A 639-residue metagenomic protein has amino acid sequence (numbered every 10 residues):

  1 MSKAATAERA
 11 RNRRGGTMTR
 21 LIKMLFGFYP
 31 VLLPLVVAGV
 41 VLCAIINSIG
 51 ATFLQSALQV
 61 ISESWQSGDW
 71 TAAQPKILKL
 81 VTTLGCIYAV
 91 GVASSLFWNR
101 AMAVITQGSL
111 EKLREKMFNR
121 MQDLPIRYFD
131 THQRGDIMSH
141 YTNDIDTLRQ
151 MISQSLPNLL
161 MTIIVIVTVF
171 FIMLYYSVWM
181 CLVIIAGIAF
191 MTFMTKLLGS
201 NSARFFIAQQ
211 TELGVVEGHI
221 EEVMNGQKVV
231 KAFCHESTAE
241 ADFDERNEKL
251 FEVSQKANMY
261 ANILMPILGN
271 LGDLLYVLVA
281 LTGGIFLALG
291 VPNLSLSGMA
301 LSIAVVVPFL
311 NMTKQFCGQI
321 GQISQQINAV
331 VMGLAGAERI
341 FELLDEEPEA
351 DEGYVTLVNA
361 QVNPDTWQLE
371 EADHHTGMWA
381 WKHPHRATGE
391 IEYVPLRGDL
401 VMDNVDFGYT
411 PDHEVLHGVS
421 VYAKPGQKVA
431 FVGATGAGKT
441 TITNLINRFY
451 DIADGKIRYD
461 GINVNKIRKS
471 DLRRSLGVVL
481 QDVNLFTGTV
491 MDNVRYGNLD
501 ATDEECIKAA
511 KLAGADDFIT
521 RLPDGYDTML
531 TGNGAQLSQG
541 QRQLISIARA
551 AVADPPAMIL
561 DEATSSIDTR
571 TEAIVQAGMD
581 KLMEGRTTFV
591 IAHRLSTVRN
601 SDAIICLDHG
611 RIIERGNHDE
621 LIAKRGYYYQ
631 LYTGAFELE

Functional and structural regions predicted by a protein language model:
M1-N47, S62-T83, W98-M102, T106 (+8 more regions): Membrane-integrated ABC transporters
A7-G15, I46-Q59, I87-R134, M138 (+10 more regions): Juxtamembrane helix-loop junctions of ABC transporter transmembrane domains
G27-P30, I126-R127, N143-I152, L156 (+8 more regions): An intracellular "coupling" helix at the cytosolic face of ABC transporter transmembrane type-1 domains
V31-F97, L174-W179, L281, G290-I303: Transmembrane helix-loop-helix hairpins at lipid-water interfaces of multipass membrane proteins, especially the type-1
G39, I87-T106, P157-I164, V183-Q209 (+5 more regions): Alpha-helical transmembrane segments of multi-pass membrane proteins
S64-W65, I172-A186, Y260-E338, L343-E347 (+2 more regions): Helix-loop-helix
W70, A360-E639: ABC-type nucleotide-binding domain
